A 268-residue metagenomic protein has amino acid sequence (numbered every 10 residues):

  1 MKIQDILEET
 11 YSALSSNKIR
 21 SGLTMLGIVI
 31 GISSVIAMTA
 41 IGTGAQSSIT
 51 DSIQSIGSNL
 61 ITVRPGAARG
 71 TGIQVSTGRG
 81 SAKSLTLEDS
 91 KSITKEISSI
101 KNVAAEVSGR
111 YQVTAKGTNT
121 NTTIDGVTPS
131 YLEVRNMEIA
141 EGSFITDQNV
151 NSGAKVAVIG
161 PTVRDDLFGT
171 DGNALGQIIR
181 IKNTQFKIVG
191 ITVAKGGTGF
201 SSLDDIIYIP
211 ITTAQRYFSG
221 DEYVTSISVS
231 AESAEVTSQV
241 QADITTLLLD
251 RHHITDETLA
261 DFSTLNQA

Functional and structural regions predicted by a protein language model:
M1-I30: N-terminal Sec/SRP start-transfer signal
Y11, S15, T43-T50, A268: Alpha-helical membrane-interface segments at transmembrane helix boundaries
I19-S47: Short, strongly hydrophobic transmembrane alpha-helices
T43-T123, S130-E133, D166, Q215-R216 (+2 more regions): Hydrophobic, regular-secondary-structure patches
T62, S84, G126, A157-V158 (+2 more regions): Short aromatic/basic micro-patch
V75-K83, V113-T120, I191-T198, G220 (+3 more regions): Structural beta->alpha junctions
S130-I145, A154-T255: Mid-to-C-terminal secondary-structure elements that act as membrane-proximal/extracytoplasmic interface segments
D243-I244, T255-A268: Peri-transmembrane interface segments
